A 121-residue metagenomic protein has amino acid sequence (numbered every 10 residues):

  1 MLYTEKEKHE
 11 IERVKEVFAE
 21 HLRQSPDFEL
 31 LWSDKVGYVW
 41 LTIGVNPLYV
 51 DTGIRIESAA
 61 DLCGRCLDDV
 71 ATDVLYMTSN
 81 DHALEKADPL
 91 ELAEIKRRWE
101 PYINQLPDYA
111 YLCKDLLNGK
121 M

Functional and structural regions predicted by a protein language model:
M1-H9, R97, D115-M121: Short intrinsically disordered terminal tails
M1-W32: Negatively charged, low-complexity tracts enriched in Asp/Glu with abundant Ser/Thr
K8-E12, A19, N46, L90 (+2 more regions): Intrinsically disordered and other compositionally biased segments
V14-S25, V70, V74, W99 (+1 more regions): Hydrophobic, Leu/Ile/Phe/Ala-enriched alpha-helical segments that form helix-helix packing faces
L30, R65-D68, D115: Residue-level detector of bioactive/disordered segments in secreted/extracellular proteins and virion assembly
G37-I103: Acidic, low-complexity, intrinsically disordered interaction modules
A110-C113: Generic L/I/V-rich hydrophobic alpha-helical segments across diverse proteins
